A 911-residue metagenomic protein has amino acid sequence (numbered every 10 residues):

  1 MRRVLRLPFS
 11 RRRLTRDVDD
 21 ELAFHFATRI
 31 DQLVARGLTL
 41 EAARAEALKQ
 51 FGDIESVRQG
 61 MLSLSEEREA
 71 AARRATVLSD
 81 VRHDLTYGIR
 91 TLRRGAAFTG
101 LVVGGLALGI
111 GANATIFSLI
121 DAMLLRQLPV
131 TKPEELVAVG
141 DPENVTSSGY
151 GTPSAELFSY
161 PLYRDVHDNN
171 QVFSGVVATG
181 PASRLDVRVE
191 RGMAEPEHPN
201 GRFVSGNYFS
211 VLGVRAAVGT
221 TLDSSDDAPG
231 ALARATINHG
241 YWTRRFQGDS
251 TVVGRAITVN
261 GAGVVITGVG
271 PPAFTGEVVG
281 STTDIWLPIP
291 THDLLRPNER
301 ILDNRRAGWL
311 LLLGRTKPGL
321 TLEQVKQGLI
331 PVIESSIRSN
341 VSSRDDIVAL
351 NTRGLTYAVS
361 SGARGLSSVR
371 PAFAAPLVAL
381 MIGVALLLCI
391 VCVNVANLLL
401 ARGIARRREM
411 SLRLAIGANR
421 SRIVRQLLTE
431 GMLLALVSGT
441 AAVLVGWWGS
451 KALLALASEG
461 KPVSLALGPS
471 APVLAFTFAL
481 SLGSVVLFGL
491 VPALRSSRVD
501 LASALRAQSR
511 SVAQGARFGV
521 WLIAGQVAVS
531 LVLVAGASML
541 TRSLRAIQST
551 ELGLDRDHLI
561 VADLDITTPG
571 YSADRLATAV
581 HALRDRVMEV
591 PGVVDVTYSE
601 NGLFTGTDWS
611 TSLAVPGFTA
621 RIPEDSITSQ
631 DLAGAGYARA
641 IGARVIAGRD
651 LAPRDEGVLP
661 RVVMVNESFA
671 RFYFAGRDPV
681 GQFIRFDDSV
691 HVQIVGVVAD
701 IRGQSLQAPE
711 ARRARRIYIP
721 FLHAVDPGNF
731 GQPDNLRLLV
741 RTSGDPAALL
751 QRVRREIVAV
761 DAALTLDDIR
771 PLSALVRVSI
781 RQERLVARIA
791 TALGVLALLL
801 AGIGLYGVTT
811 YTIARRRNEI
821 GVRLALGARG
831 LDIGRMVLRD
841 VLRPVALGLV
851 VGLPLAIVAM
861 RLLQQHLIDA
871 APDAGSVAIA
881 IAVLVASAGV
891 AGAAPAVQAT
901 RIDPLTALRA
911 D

Functional and structural regions predicted by a protein language model:
M1-G104, R315, D346-R353, Y357-A358 (+4 more regions): Negatively charged linear elements and acidic catalytic determinants
K49-F98, T146, A155, E195 (+11 more regions): Membrane-helix entry/capping segments
L64-G100, G365-V369, L399-R425, T429 (+2 more regions): Alpha-helical transmembrane segments of integral membrane proteins
G95-M123, Q127, V391-V393, A435-T440 (+4 more regions): Short, strongly hydrophobic transmembrane alpha-helices
A97, V391-S438, R498-S509, I803-P844 (+1 more regions): Intracellular coupling helices
L108-P142, G449-S458, V529-H558, T810 (+3 more regions): Alpha-helical transmembrane segments
A182-R188, N200-S224, L232-A375, K451 (+3 more regions): Mid-to-C-terminal secondary-structure elements that act as membrane-proximal/extracytoplasmic interface segments
A396, G431-L501, R542, R839-R901: Small-residue-rich transmembrane alpha-helices
